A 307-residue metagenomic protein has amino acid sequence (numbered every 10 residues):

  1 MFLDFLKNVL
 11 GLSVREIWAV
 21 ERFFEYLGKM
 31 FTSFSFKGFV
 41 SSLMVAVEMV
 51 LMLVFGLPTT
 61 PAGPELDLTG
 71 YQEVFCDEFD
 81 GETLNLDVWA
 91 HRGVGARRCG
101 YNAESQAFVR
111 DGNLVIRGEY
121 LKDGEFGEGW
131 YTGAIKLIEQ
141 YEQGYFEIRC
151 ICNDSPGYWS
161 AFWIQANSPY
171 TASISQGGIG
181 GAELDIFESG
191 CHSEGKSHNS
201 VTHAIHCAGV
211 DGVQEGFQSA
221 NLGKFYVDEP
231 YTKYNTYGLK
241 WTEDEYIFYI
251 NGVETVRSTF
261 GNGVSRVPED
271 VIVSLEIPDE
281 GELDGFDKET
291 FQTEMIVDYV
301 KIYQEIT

Functional and structural regions predicted by a protein language model:
M1-P58, F79: Membrane- and interface-active hydrophobic/amphipathic segments that mediate membrane binding, fusion, translocation
G56-T307: GH16 jelly-roll
